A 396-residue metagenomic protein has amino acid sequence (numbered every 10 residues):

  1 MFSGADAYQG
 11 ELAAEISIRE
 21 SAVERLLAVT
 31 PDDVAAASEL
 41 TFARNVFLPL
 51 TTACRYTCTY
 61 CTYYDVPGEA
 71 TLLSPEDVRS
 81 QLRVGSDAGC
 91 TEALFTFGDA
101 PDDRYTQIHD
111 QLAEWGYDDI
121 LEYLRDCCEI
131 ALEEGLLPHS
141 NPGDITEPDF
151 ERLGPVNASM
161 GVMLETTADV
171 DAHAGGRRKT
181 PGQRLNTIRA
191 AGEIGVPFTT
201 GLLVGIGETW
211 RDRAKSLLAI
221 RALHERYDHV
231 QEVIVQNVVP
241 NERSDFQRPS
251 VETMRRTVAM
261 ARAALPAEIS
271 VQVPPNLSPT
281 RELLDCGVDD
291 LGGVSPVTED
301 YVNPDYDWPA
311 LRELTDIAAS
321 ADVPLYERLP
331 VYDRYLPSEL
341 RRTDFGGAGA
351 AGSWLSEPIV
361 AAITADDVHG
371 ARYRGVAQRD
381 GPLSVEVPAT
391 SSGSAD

Functional and structural regions predicted by a protein language model:
M1-V29, A214-D396: Auxiliary Fe-S-binding modules of radical SAM enzymes
A22-A43: Short, charged low-complexity linear segments at domain edges
A37-S38, R55, A88-T91, E134 (+3 more regions): Short coil/turn connectors at secondary-structure junctions
L40-D77, A100-P101: Canonical Radical SAM [4Fe-4S] cluster-binding loop centered on the CxxxCxxC motif and its immediate flanking residues
T41-V46, T91-F95, P138-S140, M160-V162 (+5 more regions): Hydrophobic faces of well-ordered beta-strands that scaffold small-molecule active sites in alpha/beta enzyme cores
R44-L48, T96-G116, D171, V238-F246 (+1 more regions): Glycine-rich, proline-tolerant flexible connector loops at the mouths of alpha/beta enzymes
V46-L48, T52, D99-P101, P142-T146 (+6 more regions): Active-site-proximal loop/turn and secondary-structure-junction residues that shape catalytic pockets, frequently
P67-E225: Conserved Radical SAM active-site core
